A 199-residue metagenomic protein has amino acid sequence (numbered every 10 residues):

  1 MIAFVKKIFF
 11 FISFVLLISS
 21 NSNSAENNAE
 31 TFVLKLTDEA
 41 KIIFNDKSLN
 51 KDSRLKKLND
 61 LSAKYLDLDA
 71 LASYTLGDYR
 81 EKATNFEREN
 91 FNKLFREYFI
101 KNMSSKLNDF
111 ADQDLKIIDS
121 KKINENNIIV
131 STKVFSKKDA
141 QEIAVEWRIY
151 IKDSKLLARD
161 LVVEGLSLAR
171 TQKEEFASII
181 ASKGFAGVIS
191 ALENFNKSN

Functional and structural regions predicted by a protein language model:
M1-F9: Bacterial N-terminal signal peptides that target proteins for export
F9-S19: Bacterial N-terminal signal peptides
S20-A25: Sec/Tat signal peptide C-region and signal peptidase I cleavage site
E26-M103: Early exported N-terminus immediately downstream of N-terminal targeting peptides
I42, D46-L49, S53, K82-F86 (+6 more regions): Surface-exposed, polar/charged faces of alpha-helical domains in mature secreted/periplasmic/lumenal proteins
K101-I143, F195-N199: Surface-exposed, charged secondary-structure patches
E142-R170, A177: Short beta-strand edge/turn micro-motifs at domain boundaries
R170-N199: Non-transmembrane domains of secretory- and envelope-associated proteins
